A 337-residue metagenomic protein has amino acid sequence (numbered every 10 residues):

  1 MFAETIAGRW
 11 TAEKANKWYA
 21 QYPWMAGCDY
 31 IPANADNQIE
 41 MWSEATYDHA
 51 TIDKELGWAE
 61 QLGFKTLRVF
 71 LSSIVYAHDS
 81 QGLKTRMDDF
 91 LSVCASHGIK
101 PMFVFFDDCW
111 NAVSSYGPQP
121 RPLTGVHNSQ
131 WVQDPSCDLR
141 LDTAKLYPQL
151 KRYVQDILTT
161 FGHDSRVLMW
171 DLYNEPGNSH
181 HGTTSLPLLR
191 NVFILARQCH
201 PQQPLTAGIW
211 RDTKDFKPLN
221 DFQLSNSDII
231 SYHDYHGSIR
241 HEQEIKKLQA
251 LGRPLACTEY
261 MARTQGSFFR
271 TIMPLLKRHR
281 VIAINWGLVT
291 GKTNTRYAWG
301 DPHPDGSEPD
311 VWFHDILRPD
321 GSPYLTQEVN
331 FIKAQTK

Functional and structural regions predicted by a protein language model:
F2-S227, H233, S238-R240, L251 (+7 more regions): Active-site mouth of glycoside hydrolases
Q243: Short amphipathic alpha-helical segments
N285-G287: Replace "adjacent to P-loop NTPase cores in ATP/GTP-dependent enzymes" with "adjacent to NTP-binding cores
Y297, D301-P302: Structured C-terminal subdomain patch of bacterial secreted/periplasmic proteins
K333-T336: Thiol-/selenol-based redox modules, centered on thioredoxin-like and closely related oxidoreductase domains
